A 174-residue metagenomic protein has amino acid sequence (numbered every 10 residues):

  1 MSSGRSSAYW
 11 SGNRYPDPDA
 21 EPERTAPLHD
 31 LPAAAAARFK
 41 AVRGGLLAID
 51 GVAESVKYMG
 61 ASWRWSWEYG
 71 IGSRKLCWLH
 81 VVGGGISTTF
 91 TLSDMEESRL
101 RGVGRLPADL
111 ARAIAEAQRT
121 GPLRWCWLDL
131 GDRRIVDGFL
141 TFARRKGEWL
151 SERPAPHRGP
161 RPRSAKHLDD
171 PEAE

Functional and structural regions predicted by a protein language model:
M1-E174: Charge-dense, helix-prone N-terminal extensions
